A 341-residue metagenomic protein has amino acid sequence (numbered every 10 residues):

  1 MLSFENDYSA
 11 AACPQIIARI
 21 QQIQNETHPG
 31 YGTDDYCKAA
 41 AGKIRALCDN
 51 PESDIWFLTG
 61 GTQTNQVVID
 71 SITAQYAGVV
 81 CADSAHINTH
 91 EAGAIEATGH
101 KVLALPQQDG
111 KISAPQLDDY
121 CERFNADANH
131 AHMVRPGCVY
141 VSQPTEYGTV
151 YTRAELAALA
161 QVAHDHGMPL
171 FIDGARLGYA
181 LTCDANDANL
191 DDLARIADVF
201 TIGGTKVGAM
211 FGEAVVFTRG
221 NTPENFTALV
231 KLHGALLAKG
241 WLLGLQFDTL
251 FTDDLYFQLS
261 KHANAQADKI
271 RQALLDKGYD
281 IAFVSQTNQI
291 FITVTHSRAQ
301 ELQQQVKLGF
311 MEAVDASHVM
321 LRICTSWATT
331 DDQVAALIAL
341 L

Functional and structural regions predicted by a protein language model:
C13-G61, D83-N88, A94: Conserved N-terminal alpha-helix of the aminotransferase class I/II PLP-enzyme fold
S71-T89, D118: Conserved PLP-anchoring active-site segment centered on the Schiff-base-forming lysine
A74-Y76, D268-L341: Conserved C-terminal alpha-helix-loop-beta "cap" of PLP-dependent enzymes that closes/shapes the active-site mouth
G99-G137, V141-P144, Y151-A158: PLP-dependent aminotransferase-class I/II
V102-L103, L170-I172, I281, L308: Hydrophobic beta-strand scaffold residues
Q108, R135-G137, S142, V150 (+2 more regions): Active-site C-terminal subdomain of aminotransferase-like
Y151-C183: Catalytic PLP-binding core of fold-type I/II PLP enzymes
